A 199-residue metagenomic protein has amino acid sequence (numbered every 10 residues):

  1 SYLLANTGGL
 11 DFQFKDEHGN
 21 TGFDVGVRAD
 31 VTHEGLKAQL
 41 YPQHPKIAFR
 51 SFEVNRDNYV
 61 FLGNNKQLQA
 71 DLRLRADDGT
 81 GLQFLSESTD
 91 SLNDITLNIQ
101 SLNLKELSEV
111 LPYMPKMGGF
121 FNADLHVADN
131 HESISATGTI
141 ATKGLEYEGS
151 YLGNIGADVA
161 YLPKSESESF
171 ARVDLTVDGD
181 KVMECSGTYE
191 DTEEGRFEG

Functional and structural regions predicted by a protein language model:
S1-D124, N130-G199: Interface amphipathic segments
